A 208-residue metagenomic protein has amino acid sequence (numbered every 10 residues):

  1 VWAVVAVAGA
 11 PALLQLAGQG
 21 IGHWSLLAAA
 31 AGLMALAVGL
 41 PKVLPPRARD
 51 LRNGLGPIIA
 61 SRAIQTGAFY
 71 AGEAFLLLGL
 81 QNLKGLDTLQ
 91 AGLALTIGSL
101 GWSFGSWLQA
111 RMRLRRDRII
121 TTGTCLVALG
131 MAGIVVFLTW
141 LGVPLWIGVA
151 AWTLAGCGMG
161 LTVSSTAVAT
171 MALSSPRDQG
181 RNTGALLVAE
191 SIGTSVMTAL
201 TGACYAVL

Functional and structural regions predicted by a protein language model:
A3, H23-L26, P41-L208: 12-transmembrane solute porter fold
V4-L26: Phenylalanine-glycine-rich, low-complexity intrinsically disordered regions, typified by the FG/GLFG repeat domains
A8-A12, G32-L36, V127, M131 (+1 more regions): Hydrophobic core segments of alpha-helical transmembrane domains in multi-pass membrane transport and ion-translocation
P11-Q19, M34-L36, T96-S106: Short, charged N-terminal helix-start/capping segments
